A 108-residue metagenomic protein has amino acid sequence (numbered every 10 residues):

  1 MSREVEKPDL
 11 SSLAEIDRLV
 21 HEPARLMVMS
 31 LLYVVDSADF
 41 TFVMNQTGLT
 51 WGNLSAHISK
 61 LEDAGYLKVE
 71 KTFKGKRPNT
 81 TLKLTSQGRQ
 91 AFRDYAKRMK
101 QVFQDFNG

Functional and structural regions predicted by a protein language model:
S2-L13, S30, R89-G108: Amphipathic alpha-helical dimerization/coiled-coil segments that flank or bridge DNA-binding/regulatory modules
S11-N53, T72-K76, T81-K83: N-terminal helix-turn-helix DNA-binding core of bacterial DNA-binding proteins
T41-V43, S55, T81-L82, Y95-M99 (+1 more regions): Surface-exposed beta-strand edges and their flanking turn/coil or helix-capping segments
I58-S59: Short, hydrophobic-biased segments on the C-terminal half of alpha helices that form "recognition helices"
G65: Glycine-centered, phosphate/nucleic-acid-interacting loop/turn motifs that mediate DNA/RNA or nucleotide
V69: Short beta-strand "wing" residues that participate in macromolecule-binding interfaces
L84-G88: Accessory beta->alpha helical hairpin/"wing" motif in late/C-terminal subdomains of nucleic-acid enzymes
